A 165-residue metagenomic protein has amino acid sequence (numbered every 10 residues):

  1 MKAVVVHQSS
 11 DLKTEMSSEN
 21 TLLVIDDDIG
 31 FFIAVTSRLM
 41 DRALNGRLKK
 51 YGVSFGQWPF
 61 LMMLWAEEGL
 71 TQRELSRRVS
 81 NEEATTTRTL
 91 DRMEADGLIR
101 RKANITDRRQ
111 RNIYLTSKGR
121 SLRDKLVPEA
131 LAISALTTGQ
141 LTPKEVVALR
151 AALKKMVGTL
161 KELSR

Functional and structural regions predicted by a protein language model:
M1-L22, P143-R165: C-terminal regulatory/oligomerization modules of transcriptional regulators
M1-Y51: N-terminal leader segment of winged-helix/HTH proteins
L12, D41, D91-G158: Charged, amphipathic alpha-helical coiled-coil/dimerization segments
A34-S37, M62-A66, V127: Short, locally clustered residues in the helix-turn-helix/winged-helix DNA-binding domain
Q57-L61: Short alpha-helical "packing" element that flanks the helix-turn-helix/winged-helix DNA-binding module
M63, R78, D96: Residues within the alpha-helical elements of helix-turn-helix
E67-T71: Short capping segments at the starts of secondary-structure elements
Q72-R73, A84, D91, R111: Residues within helix-turn-helix
